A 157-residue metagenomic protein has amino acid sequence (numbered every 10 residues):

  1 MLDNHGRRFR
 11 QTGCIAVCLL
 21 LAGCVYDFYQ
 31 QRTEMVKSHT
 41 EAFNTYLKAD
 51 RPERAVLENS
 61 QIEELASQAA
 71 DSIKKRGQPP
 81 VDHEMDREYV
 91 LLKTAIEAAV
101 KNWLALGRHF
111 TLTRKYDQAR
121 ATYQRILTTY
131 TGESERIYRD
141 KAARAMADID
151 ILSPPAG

Functional and structural regions predicted by a protein language model:
M1-V25: Sec-dependent bacterial lipoprotein signal peptides
G23-A42: Bacterial Sec signal peptide processing site at the extreme N-terminus
Q30, L65-H83, V90, T94 (+1 more regions): Short solvent-exposed coil/turn linkers within tandem alpha-helical repeat scaffolds
P79-W103, R144-G157: Alpha-helical linker/edge segments of TPR/alpha-solenoid repeat scaffolds and analogous pre-/post-domain helices
